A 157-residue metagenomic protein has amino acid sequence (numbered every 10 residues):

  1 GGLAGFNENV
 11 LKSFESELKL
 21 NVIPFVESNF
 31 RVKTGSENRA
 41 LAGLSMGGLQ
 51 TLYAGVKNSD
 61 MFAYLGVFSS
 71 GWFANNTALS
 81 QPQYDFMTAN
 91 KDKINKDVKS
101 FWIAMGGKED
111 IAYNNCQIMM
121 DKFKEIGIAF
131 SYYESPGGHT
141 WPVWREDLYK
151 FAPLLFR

Functional and structural regions predicted by a protein language model:
G1-R157: Non-catalytic cap/lid and distal C-terminal segments of serine-dependent acyl enzymes
